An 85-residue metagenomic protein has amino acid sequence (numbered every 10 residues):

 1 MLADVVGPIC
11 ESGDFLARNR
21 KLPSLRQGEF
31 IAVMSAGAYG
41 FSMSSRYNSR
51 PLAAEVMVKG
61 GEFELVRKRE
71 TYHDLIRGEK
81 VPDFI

Functional and structural regions predicted by a protein language model:
M1-I85: Charged (often Lys/Glu-rich) extended helix/loop segments that serve as interaction or gating elements
